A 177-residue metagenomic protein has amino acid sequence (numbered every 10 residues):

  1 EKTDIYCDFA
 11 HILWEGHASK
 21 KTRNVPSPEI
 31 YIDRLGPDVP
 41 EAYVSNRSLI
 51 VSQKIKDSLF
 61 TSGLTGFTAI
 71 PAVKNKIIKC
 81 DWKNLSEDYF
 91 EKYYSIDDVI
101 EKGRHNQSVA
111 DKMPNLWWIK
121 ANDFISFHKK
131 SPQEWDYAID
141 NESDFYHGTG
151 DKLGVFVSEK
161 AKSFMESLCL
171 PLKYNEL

Functional and structural regions predicted by a protein language model:
E1-L177: Phosphate/anion-contacting hairpin/loop surfaces
